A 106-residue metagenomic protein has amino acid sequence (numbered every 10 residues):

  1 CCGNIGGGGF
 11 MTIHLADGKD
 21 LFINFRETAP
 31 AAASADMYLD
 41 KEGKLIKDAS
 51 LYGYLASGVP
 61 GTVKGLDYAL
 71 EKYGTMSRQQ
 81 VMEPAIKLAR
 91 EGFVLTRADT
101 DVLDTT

Functional and structural regions predicted by a protein language model:
C1-T106: Noncatalytic scaffold domains of N-terminal-nucleophile
